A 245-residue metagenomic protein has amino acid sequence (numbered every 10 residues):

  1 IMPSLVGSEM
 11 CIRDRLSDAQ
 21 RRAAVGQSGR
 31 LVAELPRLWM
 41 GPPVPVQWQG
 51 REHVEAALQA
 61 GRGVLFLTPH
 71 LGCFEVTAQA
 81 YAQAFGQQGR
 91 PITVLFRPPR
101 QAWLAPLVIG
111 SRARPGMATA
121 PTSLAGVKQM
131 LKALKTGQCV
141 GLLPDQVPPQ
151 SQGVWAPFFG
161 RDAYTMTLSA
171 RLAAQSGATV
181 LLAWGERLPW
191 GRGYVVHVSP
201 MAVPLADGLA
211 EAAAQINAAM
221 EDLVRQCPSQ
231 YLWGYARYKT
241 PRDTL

Functional and structural regions predicted by a protein language model:
I1-I12: Single conserved hydrophobic/aromatic residue that forms the stacking wall/gate of nucleotide- or nucleobase-binding
M10-C11, W48, V94, T119 (+1 more regions): Generic preference for hydrophobic
R13-T68, C73, P106-L107, R114-G116: Membrane-anchoring hydrophobic helices of lipid-metabolizing enzymes
L16, R62-S123, Q150-Q152, P157 (+1 more regions): Catalytic core of membrane glycerolipid acyltransferases/transacylases, capturing the structured, soluble-facing
L16-D18, R22, L58-A60, Q83 (+1 more regions): Non-catalytic C-terminal accessory region of glycerolipid acyltransferases and related lyso-lipid remodeling enzymes
M40-V46, G116-P121, F158-G160, L209: Short, flexible loop segments at the rims of nucleotide/cofactor-binding pockets, characterized by
